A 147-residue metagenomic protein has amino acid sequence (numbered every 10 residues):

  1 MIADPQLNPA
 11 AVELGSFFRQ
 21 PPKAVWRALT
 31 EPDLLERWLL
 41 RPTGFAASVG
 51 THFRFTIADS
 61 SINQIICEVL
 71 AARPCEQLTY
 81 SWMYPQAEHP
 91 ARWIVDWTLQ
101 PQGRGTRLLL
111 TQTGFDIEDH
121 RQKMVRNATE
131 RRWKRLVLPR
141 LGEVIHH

Functional and structural regions predicted by a protein language model:
M1-G44: Hydrophobic ligand-binding cavity/cleft-lining segments
P9, P22, G50, R73-E76 (+1 more regions): Residue-level signal for tight coil/turn positions that link beta-strands
E13-L14, D33-I66, Q77: Short beta-edge strand/loop motif at the mouth of beta-sheet-based domains
V25, L35, F53, V69 (+4 more regions): Hydrophobic pocket/interface hotspot
W26-L29, W38-L39, W82, W97 (+2 more regions): Tryptophan-centric aromatic hotspots in well-structured domains and transmembrane helices
T30, T106, T111: Ser/Thr-centric signal marking residues that sit in or immediately flank functional binding/regulatory motifs
G44, D59-G105, T113-F115: Hydrophobic-ligand binding "helix-grip"
F115-H147: A conserved amphipathic terminal alpha-helix motif
